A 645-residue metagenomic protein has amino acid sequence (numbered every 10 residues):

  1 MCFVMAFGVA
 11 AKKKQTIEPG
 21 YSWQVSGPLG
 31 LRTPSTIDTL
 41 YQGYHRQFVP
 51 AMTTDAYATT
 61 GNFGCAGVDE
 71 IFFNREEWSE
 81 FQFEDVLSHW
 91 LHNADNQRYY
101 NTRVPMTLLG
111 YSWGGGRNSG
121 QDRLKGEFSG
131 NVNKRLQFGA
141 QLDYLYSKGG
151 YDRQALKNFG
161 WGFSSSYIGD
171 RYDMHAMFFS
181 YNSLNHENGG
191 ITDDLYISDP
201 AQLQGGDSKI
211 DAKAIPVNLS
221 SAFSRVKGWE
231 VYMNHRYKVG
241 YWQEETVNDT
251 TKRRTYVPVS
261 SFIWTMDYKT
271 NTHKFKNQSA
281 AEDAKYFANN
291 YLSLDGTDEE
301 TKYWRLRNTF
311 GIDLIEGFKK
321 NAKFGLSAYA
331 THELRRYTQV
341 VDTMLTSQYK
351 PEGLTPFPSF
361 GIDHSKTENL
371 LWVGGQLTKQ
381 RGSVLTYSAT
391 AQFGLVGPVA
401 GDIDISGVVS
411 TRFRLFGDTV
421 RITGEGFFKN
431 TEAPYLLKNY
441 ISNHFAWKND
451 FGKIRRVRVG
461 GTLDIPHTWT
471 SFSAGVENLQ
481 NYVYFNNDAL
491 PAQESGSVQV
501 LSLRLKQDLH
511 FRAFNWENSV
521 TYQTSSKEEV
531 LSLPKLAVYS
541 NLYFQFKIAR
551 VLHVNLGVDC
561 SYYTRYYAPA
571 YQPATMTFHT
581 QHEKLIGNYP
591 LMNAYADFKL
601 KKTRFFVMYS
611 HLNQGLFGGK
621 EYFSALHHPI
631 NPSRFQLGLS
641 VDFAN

Functional and structural regions predicted by a protein language model:
M1-A10: Hydrophobic h-region of N-terminal signal peptides that target proteins for export in Gram-negative bacteria
V9-W229, K238-T246, T251-T255, R412-V420 (+2 more regions): Membrane-proximal, glycine/serine-rich, low-complexity loop/turn segments characteristic of large bacterial
V104, N218-S279, S293-N645: Exposed, low-structure sequence patches enriched in small/polar residues
A140, A284-Y286: Long, disordered, Ser/Thr/Pro-rich
F287-L292: N-terminal low-complexity tails
